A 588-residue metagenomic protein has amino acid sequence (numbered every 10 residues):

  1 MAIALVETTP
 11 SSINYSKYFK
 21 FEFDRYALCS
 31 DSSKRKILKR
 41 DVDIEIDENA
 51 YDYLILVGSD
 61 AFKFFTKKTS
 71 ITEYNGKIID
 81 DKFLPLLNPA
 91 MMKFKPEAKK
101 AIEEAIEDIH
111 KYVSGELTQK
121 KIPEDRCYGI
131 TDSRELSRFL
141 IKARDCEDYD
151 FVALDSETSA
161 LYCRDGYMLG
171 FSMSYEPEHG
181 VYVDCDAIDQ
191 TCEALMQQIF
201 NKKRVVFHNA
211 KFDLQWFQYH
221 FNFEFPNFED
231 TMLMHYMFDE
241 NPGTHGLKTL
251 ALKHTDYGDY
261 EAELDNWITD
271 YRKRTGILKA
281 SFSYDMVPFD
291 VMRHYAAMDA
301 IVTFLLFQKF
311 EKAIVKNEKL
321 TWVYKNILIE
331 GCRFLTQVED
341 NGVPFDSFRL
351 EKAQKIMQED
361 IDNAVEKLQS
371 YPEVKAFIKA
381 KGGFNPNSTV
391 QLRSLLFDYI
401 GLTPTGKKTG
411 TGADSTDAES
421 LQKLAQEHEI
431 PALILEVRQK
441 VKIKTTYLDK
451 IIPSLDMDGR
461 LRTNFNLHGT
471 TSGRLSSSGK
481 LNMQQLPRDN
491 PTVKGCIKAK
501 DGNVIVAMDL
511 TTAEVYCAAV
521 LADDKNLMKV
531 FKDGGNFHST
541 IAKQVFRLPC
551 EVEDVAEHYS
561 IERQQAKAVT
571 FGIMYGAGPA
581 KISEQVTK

Functional and structural regions predicted by a protein language model:
M1-K120: A polyanion-binding, active-site-adjacent surface
L5-V6, L86, V152-L154, F207 (+3 more regions): Short hydrophobic beta-strand that contains or immediately precedes a catalytic carboxylate
D52-S59, A153, K203-A210, A507: Acidic beta-strand-to-loop metal/phosphate-binding motif
T66-N75, I79-K93, I102, S174-E176 (+3 more regions): Metal-dependent phosphoesterase core characteristic of DEDDh/y 3'-5' exonuclease domains
G115-D184, P242, K253-H254, W267-T492 (+4 more regions): Conserved "right-hand" nucleotidyltransferase catalytic core of DNA-directed polymerases
L161-Y162, F171, K211-N222, M234-F238 (+2 more regions): Short active-site loop/helix that positions an aromatic residue
Y175-V205: Nucleic-acid-processing active sites and adjacent nucleic-acid-binding tracks, predominantly divalent metal-dependent
F537-I561: Generic long, charged, amphipathic alpha-helical segments
